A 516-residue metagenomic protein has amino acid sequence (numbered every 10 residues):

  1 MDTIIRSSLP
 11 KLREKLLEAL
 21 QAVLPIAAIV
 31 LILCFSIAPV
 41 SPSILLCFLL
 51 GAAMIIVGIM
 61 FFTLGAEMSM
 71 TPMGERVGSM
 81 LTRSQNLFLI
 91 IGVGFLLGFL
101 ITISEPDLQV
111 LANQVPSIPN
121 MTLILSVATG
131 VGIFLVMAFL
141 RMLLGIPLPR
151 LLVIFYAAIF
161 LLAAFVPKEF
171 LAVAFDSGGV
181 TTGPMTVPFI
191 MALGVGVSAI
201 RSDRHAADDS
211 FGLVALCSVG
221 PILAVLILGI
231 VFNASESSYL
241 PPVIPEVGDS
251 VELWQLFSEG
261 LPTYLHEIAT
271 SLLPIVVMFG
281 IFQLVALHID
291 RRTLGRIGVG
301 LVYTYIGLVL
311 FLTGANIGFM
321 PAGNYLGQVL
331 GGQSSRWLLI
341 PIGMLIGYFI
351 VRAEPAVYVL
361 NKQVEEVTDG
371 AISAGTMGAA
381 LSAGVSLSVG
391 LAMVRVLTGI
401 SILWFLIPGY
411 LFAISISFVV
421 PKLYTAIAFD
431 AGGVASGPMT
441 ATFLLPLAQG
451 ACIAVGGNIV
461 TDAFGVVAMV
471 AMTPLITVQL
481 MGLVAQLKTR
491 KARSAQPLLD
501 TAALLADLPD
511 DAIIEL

Functional and structural regions predicted by a protein language model:
M1-A19, V23, G74-F88, S202-L213 (+6 more regions): Intrinsically disordered, low-complexity non-transmembrane regions of multi-pass membrane transporters
D2, A138-V153, E169, V173 (+4 more regions): Juxtamembrane and boundary regions of transmembrane helices in multi-pass small-molecule transporters and channels
E14-A22, L46-A52, M80-F88, L148-V153 (+3 more regions): Alpha-helical transmembrane segments and their helix-start/interface "positive-inside/aromatic belt" motifs in integral
L24-I37, G51-F61, V93-L100, G130-R141 (+10 more regions): Hydrophobic core segments of alpha-helical transmembrane domains in multi-pass membrane transport and ion-translocation
I32-L46, A66-G74, L100-V115, F134-I146 (+11 more regions): Transmembrane helix-loop junctions in multi-pass membrane proteins
L46-C47, G65, A112-I124, M142-A157 (+7 more regions): Transmembrane helix-loop boundary segments of multi-pass membrane transporters
G78-M80, L87-A158, R336-S417: Helix-loop-helix junctions within the multi-pass membrane cores of secondary transporters/permeases
V243-A356: Transmembrane helical segments that form the transport core of multi-pass membrane transport proteins
